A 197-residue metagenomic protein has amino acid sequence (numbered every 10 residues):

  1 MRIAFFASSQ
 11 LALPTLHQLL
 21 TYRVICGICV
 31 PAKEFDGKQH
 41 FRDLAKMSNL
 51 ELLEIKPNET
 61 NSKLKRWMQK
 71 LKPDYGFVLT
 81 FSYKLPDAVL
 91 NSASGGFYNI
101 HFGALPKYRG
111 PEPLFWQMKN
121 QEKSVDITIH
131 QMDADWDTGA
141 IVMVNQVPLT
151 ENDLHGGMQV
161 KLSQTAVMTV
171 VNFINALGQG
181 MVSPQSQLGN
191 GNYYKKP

Functional and structural regions predicted by a protein language model:
M1-P197: One-carbon transfer enzymes
